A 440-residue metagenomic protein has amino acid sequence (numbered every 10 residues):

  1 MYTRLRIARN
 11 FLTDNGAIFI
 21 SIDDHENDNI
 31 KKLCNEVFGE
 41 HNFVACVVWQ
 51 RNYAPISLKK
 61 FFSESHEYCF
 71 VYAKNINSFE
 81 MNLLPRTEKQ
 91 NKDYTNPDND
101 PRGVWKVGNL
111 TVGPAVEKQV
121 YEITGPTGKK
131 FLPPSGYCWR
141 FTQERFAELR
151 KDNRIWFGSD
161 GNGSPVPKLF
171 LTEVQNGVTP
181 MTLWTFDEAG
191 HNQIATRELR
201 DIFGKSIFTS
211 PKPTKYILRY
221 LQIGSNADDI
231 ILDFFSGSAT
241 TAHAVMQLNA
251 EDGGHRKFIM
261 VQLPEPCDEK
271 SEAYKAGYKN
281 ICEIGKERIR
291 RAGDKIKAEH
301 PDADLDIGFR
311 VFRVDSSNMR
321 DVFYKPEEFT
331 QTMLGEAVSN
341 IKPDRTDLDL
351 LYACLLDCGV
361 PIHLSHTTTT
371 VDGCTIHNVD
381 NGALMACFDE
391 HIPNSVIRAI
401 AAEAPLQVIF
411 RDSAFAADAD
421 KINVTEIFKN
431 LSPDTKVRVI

Functional and structural regions predicted by a protein language model:
M1-I230, D252, L263-D268: Class I S-adenosyl-L-methionine
N29-L33, S57-L58, A242-V245, K270-S271 (+2 more regions): A short acidic (Asp/Glu
A45, I56-S57, R219, I223-D228 (+1 more regions): Cysteine-dependent PTP/DSP-like catalytic domain, specifically the C-terminal lobe
L58-S65, Y274-A276, Y324-T330: Short, surface-exposed amphipathic charged segments that create phosphate/polyanion-binding patches used for binding
I202-T209, I230-F234, A250-E251, E272-I281 (+1 more regions): Short, contiguous acidic/charged loop-to-helix segments that flank catalytic cores in large enzymes
D229-L248, L355: A phosphate-binding catalytic loop at a beta-strand-loop-alpha-helix junction that coordinates phosphoryl groups
R291-Y324, Q331-L364: Conserved adenosine/adenylate-binding substructure
E327, D349, A353-I440: Conserved NTP phosphate-binding and transfer environment spanning the P-loop NTPase/kinase superfamily
